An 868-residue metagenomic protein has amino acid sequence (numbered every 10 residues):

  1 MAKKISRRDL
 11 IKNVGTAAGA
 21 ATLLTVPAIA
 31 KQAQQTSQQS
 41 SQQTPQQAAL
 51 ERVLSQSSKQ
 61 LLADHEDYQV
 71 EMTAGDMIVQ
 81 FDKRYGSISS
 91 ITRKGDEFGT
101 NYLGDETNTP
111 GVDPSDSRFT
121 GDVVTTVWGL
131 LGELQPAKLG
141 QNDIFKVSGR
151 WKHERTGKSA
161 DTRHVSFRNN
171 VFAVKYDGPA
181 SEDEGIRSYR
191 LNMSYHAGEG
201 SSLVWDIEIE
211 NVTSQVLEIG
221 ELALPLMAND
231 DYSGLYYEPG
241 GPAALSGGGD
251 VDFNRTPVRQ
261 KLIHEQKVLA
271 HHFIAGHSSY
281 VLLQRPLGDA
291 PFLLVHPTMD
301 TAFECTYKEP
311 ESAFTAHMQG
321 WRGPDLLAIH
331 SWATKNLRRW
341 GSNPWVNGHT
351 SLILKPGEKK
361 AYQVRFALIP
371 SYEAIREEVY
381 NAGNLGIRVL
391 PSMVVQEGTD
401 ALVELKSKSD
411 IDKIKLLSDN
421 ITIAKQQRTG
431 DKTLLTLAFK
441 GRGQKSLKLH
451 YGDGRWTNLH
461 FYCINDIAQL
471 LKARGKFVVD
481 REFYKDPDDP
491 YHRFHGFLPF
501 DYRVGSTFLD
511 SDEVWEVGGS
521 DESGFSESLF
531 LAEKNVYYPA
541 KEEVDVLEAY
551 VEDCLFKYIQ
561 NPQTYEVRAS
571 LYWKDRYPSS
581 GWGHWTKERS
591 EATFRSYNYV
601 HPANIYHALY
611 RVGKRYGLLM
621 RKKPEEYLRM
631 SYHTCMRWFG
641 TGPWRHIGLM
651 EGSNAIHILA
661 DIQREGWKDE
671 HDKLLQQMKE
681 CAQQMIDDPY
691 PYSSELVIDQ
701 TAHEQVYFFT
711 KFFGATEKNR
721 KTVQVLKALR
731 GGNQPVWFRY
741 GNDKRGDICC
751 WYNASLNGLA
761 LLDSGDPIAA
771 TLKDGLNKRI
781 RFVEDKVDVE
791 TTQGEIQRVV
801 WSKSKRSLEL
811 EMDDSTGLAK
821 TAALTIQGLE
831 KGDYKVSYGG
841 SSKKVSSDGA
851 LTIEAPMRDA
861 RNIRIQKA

Functional and structural regions predicted by a protein language model:
D9-A30: N-terminal export signals
A49-E66, E71-T73, R84, E265-M393: Beta-strand-rich recognition/accessory modules
L50-L54, L61, Y68-V70, D105-R118 (+5 more regions): Polysaccharide-binding surfaces and accessory modules of carbohydrate-active proteins
D64, T125-D206, V212-S214, H330-T350 (+4 more regions): Extended, loop-rich substrate-binding clefts of extracytoplasmic carbohydrate-active enzymes
D231-Y237, E378-G398, W456-P499: Low-complexity, Pro/Ser/Thr- and charge-rich linker/hinge segments at domain boundaries
S371-E373, S846-A868: C-terminal beta-strand-rich structural cap/linker in extracellular carbohydrate-active enzymes
V478-I748, Y752, L756: Catalytic cores of extracellular degradative/oxidative enzymes
F782-E830, E854-R861: Carbohydrate-binding surface patches
